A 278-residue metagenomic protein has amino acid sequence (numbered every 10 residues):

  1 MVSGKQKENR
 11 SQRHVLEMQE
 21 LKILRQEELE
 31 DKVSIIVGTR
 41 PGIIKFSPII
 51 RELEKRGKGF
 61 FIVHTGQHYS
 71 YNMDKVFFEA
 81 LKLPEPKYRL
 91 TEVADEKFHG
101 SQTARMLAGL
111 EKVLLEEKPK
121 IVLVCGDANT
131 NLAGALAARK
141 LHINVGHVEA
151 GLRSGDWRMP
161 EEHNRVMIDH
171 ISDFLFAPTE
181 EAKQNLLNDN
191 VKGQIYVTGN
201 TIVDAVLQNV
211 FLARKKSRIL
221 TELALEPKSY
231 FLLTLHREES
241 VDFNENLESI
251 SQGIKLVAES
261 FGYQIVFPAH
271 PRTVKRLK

Functional and structural regions predicted by a protein language model:
E17-Q67: N-terminal subdomain of nucleotide-sugar transferases
E30-S34, L225-L232, Q264: Charged active-site motifs of nucleotide-sugar-dependent glycosyltransferases
S34-V37, G42-E54, F77, L90-N190: Active-site and donor-binding regions of nucleotide-sugar-utilizing enzymes
I35-I36, I62-H64, V124, H147 (+3 more regions): Structural beta-sheet core signal
H68-N72, I171-N246: A nucleotide-sugar donor-handling region in carbohydrate enzymes
H68-P84: N-terminal beta-loop-helix "entrance" segment that forms/cooperates in small-molecule cofactor or anionic ligand
N246-G262: Short hydrophobic signal-anchor/transmembrane segments that target glycosyltransferases and glycosylation machinery
Y263-K278: Catalytic donor nucleotide-activated moiety binding site of glycosyltransferases and closely related
